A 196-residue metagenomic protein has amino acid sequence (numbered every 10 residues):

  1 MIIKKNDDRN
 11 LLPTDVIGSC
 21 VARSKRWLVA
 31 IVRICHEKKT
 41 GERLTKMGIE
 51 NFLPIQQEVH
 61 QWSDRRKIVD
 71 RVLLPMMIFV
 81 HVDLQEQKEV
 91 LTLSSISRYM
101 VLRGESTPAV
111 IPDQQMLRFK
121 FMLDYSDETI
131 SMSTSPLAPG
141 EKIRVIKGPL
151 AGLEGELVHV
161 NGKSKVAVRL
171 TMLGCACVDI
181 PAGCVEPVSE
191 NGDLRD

Functional and structural regions predicted by a protein language model:
I2-K142, L157, G162, A167 (+1 more regions): Acidic-enriched and Gly/Ser
G148-A151, M172: Short, charged beta-turn/beta-strand-edge "cap" motif at the junction between a beta-strand and an adjacent loop
A151-L157: Short, Lys/Arg- and Gly-enriched loop/turn segments at beta-strand edges
